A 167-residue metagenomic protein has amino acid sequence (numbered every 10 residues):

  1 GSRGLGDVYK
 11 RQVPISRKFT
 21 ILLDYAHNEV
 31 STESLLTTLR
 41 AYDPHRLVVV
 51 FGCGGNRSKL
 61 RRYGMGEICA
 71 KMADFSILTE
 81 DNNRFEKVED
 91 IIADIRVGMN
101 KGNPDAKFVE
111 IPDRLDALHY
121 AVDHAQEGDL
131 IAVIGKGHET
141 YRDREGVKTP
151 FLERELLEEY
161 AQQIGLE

Functional and structural regions predicted by a protein language model:
G1-Y9, S76: Single conserved hydrophobic/aromatic residue that forms the stacking wall/gate of nucleotide- or nucleobase-binding
Q12-E167: ATP-dependent carboxylate-amine ligase
